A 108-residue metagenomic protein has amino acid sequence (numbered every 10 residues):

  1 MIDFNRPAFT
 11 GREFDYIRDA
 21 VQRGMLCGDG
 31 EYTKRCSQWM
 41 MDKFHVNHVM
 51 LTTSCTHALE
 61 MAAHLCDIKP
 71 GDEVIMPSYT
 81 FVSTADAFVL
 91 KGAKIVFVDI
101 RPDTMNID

Functional and structural regions predicted by a protein language model:
M1-C27: N-terminal "arm"/small-domain region of PLP-dependent enzymes with the aminotransferase-like
F9, Y32, D108: Soluble or luminal CAZymes and related metallo-dependent hydrolases
R12, D99-I100: Histidine- and aromatic-rich ligand-binding microenvironments
D29-E73, A87-K91, V96-D99: Phosphate-binding glycine-rich loop
T80-A85: Conserved coil-to-alpha-helix start sites within the AMP-binding
I100-D108: ATP-dependent adenylate-forming carboxylate-activation enzymes
